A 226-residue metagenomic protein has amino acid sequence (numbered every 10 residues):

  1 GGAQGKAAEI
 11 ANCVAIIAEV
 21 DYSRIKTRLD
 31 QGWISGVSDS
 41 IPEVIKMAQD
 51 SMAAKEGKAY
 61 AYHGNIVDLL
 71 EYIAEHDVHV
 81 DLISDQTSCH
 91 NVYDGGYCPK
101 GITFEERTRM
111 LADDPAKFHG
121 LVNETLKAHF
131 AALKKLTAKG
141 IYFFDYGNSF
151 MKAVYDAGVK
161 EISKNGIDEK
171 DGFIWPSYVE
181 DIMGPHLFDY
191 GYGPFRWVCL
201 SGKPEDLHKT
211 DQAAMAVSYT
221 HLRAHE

Functional and structural regions predicted by a protein language model:
G2-A53, S84-A131, K170-E180, P185: Catalytic or ion-translocation cores adjacent to nucleophile or general acid/base/metal-coordination motifs in diverse
I17, A61, L82-D85, Y142-N148: A structural signal for short, well-ordered beta-strand segments and their strand-loop junctions that often border
Y22, G64-V67, Q86-N91, G147-A153: Glycine-rich beta-alpha junction loops
A61-T87: Active-site/ligand-binding-proximal alpha/beta "capping" segment
L121, K134-T137, N148: PLP-dependent amino-acid enzyme catalytic core
A128-Y142: A structural motif corresponding to the C-terminal end of an alpha-helix and its immediate exit/capping segment
G158-H208: Acidic catalytic cores of enzymes that act on phosphate-bearing nucleotides/polynucleotides
V217, H221-H225: Residue-level detector of conserved catalytic or cofactor/ligand-binding positions in enzyme active sites
